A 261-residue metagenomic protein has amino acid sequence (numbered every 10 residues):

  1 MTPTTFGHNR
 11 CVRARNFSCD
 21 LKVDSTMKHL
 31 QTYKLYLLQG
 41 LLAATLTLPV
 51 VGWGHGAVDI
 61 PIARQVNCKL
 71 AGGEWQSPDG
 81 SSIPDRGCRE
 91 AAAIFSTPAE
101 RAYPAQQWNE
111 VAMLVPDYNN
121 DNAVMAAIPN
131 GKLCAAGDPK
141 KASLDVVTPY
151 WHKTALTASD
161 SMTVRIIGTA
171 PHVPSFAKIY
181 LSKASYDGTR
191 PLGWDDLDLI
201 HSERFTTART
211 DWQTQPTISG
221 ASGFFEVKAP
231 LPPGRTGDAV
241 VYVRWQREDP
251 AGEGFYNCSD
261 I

Functional and structural regions predicted by a protein language model:
K28-G40: Bacterial N-terminal signal peptides that target proteins for export
H55-R190: N-terminal "mature-chain" segments and other terminal, solvent-exposed stretches
K178, S182, R235-D249: Internal, hydrophobic beta-strand segments that form the core of beta-sheet-rich folds
A184-E226: Exoplasmic/lumenal beta-rich domain surfaces
F225-G234: Short, hydrophobic beta-strand segments
D249-D260: Extracellular carbohydrate recognition
